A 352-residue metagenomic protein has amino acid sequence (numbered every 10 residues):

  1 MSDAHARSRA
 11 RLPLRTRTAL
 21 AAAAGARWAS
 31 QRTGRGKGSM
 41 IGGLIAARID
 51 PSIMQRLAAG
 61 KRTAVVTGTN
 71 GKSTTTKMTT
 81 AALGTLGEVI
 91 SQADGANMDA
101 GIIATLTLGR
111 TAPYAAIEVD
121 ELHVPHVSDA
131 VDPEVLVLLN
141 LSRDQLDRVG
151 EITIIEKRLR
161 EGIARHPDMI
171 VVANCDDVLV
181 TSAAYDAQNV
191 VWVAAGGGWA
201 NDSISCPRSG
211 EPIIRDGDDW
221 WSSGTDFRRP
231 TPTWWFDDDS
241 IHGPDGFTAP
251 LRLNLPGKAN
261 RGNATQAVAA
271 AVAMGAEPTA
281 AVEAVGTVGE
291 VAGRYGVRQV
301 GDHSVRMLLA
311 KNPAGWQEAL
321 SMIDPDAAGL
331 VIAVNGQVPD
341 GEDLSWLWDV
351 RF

Functional and structural regions predicted by a protein language model:
D3-L12, N189-A314: Adenine nucleotide phosphate-binding catalytic loops in nucleotide-utilizing enzymes
D3-W192, W199, S205: Phosphate-binding loop of NTP-binding sites
R27-G34, E88, R160, A164-D168 (+6 more regions): Generic secondary-structure signature for well-ordered alpha-helical cores
G38-I53, T287-G289, A314, L320 (+1 more regions): Short N-terminal or domain-adjacent regulatory/targeting segments
G68-T69, D94, A195, E283 (+1 more regions): Cofactor-binding loop segments of dinucleotide-utilizing enzymes, especially the Rossmann-like FAD- and NAD(P)+-binding
T79, L83, I102-L106, A264-M274 (+1 more regions): Buried hydrophobic packing segments
I117, A173-C175, G262, M307 (+1 more regions): Active-site flanking residues adjacent to catalytic metal/cofactor-binding acidic residues
V291, H303, L309-F352: Active-site beta-alpha connecting loops in nucleotide-dependent enzymes
